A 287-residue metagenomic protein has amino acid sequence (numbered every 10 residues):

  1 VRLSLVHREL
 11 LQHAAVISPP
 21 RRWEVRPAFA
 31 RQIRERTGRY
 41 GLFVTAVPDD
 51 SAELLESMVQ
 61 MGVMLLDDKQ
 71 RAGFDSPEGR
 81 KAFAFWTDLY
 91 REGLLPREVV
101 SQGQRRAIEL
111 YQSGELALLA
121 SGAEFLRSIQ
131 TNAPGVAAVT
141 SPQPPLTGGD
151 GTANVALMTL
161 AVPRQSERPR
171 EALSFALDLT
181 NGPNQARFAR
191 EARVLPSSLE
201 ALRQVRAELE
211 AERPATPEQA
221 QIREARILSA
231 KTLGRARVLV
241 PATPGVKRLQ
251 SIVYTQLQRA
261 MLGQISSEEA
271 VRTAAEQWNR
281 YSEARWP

Functional and structural regions predicted by a protein language model:
V1-L10, S141-T152, A236-P241: A structural signal for short loop-to-beta-strand junctions that line the ligand-binding cleft of periplasmic/secreted
R2, P27-D75, L116: Extracytoplasmic/periplasmic solute-binding protein
R21-A28, E98-Q112, T147: Short helix-initiation/N-cap motifs at beta->coil->alpha
P27-Q32, K69-V100, P145: Glycine-centered hinge/linker elements that transmit conformational signals in sensory and ligand-binding systems
R39, L54-Q60, I129-T147: Ligand-binding "clamshell"
A117-G122: Paired acidic/hydrophobic, glycine-rich loop segments that form the ligand-binding mouth/hinge of periplasmic-binding
F125-V136, G148-I252: C-terminal lobe and pocket-closing loops of periplasmic/extracytoplasmic Venus-flytrap solute-binding proteins
A230-P287: Conserved C-terminal helix/tail region of periplasmic/extracytoplasmic solute-binding proteins
